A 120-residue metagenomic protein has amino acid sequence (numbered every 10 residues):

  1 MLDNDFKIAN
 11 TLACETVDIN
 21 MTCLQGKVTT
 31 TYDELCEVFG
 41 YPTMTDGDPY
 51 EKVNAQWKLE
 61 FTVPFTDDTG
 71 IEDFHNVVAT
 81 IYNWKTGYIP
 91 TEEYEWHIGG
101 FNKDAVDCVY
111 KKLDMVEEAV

Functional and structural regions predicted by a protein language model:
L2-V120: Residues within mature, well-folded domains
